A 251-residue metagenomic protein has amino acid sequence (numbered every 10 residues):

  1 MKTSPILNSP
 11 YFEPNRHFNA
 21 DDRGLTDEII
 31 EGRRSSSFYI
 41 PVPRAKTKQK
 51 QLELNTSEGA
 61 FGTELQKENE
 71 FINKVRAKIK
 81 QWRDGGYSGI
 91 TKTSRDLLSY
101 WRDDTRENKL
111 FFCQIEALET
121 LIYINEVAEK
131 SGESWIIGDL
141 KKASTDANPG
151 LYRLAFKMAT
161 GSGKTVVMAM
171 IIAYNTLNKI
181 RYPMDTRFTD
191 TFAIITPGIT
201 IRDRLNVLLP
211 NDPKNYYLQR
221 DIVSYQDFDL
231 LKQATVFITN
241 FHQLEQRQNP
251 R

Functional and structural regions predicted by a protein language model:
M1-R251: RecA-like P-loop NTPase motor core of helicase/translocase proteins
